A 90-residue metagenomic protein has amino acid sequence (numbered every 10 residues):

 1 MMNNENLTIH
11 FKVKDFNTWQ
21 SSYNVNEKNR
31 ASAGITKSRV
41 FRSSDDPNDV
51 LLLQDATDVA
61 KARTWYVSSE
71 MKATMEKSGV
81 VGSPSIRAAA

Functional and structural regions predicted by a protein language model:
M1-K72, S78-A90: Short S/T/G/P-rich N-terminal loop/turn motif that feeds into the first structured element of a domain
